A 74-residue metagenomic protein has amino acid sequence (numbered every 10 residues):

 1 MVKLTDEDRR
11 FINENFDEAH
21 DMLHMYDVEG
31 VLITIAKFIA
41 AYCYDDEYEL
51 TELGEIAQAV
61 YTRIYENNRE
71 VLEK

Functional and structural regions predicted by a protein language model:
M1-G30: N-terminal acidic leader/helix
D21-E66: Acidic, low-complexity, intrinsically disordered interaction modules
R69-K74: Short acidic DE-rich linear segments
